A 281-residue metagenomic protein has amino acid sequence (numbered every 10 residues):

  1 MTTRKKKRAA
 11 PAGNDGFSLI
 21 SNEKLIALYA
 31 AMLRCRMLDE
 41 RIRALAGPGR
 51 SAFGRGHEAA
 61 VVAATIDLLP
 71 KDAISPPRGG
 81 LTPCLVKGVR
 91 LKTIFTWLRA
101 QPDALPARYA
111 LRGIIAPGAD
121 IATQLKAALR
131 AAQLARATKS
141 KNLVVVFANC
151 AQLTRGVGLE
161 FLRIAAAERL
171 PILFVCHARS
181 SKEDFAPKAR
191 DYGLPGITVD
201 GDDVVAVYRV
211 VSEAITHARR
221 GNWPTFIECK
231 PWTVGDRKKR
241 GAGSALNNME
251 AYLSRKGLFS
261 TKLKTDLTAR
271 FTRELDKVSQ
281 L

Functional and structural regions predicted by a protein language model:
M1-V61, I66-P70, V234-L281: Conserved acidic/glycine
M37-A167, A186, D191-G193: Cofactor-binding active-site loop characterized by glycine-rich and histidine/acidic residues
A116-Q280: Glycine-rich ThDP/TPP pyrophosphate-binding loop and its adjacent helix/strand module within ThDP-dependent enzymes
